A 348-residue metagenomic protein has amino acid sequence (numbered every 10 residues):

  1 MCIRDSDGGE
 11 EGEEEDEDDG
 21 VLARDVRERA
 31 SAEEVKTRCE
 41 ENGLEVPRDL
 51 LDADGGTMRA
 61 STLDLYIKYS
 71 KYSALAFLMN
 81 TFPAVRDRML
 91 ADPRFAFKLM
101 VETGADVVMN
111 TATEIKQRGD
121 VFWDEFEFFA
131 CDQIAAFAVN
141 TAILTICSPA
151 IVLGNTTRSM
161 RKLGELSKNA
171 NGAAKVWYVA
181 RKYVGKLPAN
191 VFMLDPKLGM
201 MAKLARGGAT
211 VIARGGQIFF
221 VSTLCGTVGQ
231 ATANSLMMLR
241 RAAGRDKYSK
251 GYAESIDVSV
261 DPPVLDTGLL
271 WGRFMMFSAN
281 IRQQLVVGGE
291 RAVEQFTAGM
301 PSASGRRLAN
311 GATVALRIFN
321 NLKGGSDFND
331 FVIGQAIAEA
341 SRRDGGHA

Functional and structural regions predicted by a protein language model:
M1: Electrostatic, structured charged patches in enzyme active sites and in nucleic-acid/phosphate-binding
R4-A348: Glycine-rich, hydrophobic membrane-spanning regions of integral membrane proteins that mediate transport
